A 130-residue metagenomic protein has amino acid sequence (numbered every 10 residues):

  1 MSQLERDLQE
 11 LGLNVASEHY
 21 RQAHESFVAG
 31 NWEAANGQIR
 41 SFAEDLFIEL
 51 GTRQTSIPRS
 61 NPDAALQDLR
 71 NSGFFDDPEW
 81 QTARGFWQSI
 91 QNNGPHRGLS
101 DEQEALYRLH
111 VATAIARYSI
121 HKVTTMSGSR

Functional and structural regions predicted by a protein language model:
M1-E33: Charged alpha-helical initiation segments
N14-E18, G30-G37, S41, Q81 (+2 more regions): Short, well-structured alpha-helical interface segments that form or flank functional binding sites
Y20-T52, T113: Short, hydrophobic, well-ordered secondary-structure elements
P58-R130: Long, charged low-complexity segments
